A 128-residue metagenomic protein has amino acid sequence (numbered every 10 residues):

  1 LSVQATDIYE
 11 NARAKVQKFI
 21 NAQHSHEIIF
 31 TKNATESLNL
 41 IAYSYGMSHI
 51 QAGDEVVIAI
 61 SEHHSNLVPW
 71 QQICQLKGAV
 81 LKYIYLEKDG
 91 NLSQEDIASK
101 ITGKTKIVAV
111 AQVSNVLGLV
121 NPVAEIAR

Functional and structural regions predicted by a protein language model:
L1-R128: Pyridoxal 5′-phosphate
